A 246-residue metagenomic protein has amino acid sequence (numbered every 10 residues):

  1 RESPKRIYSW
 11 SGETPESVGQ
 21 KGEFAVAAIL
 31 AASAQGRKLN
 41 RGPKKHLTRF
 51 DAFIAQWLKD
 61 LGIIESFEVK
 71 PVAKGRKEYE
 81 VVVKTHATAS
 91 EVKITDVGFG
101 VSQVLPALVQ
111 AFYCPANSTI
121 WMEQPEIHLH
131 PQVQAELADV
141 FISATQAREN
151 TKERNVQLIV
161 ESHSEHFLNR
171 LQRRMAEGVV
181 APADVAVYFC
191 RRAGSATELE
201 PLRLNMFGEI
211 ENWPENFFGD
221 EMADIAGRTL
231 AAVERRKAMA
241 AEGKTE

Functional and structural regions predicted by a protein language model:
E2-I94, R236-T245: Extended helical coiled-coil dimerization/tether regions that scaffold and oligomerize large DNA-maintenance assemblies
K45-D224: Switch/communication elements of ASCE P-loop NTPase nucleotide-binding domains
E209-E246: NTP-binding/hydrolysis catalytic cores, primarily Walker-type P-loop NTPases
